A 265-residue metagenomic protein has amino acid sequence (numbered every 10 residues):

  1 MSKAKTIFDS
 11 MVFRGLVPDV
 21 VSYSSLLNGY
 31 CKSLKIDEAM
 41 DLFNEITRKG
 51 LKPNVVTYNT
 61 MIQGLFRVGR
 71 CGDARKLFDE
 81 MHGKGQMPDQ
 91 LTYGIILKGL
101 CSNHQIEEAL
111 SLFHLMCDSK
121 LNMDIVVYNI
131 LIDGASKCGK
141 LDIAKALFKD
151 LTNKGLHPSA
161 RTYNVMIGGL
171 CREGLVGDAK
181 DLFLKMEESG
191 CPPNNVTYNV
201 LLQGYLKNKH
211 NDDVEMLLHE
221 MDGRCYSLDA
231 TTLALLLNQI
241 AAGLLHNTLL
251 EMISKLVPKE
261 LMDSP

Functional and structural regions predicted by a protein language model:
S2, L34-D37, G72, E107 (+4 more regions): Residue register within tetratricopeptide repeats
A4, D9, D19-S24, N28 (+22 more regions): Pentatricopeptide repeat
N153, P158, Y163, R172-P193: Generic long, charged, amphipathic alpha-helical segments
C191, K207-P265: C-terminal interaction modules of eukaryotic adaptor/scaffold proteins
